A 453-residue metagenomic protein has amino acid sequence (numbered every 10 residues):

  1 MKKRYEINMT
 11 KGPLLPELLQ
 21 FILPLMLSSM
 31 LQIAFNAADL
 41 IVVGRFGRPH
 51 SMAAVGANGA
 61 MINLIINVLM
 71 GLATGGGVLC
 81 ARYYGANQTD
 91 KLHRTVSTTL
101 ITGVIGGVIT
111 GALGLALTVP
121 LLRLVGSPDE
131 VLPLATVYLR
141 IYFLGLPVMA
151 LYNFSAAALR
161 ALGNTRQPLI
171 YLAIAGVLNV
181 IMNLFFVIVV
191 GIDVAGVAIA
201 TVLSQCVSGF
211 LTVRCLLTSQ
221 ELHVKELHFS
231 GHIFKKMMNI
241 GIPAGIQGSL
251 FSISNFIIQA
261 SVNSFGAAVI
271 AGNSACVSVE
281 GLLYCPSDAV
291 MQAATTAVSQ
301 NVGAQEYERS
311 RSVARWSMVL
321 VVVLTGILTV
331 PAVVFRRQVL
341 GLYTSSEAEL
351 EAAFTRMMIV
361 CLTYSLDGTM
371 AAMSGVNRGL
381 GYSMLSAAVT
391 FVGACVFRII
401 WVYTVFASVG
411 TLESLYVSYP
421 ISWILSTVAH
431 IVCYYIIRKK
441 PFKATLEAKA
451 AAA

Functional and structural regions predicted by a protein language model:
M1-I22, C80-P147, V189-I242, V298-T363 (+1 more regions): Short alpha-helical transmembrane segments in multi-pass integral membrane proteins
K11, L15-A34, A38, M61-V68 (+8 more regions): Residue-level signal for short hydrophobic patches within transmembrane helices of multi-pass membrane transporters
Q20-D39, I141, A175, S204-S208 (+3 more regions): Transmembrane helical elements of multi-pass membrane transporters/channels
M30, A34-A53, L122-D129, F185-I192 (+4 more regions): Helix-terminus/linker motif at the lipid-water interface of multi-pass membrane proteins
G47-A60, A135, L139, A198 (+3 more regions): Small-residue hotspots at the loop-to-helix junctions and early N-terminal turns of transmembrane alpha-helices
M52-A112, M149-P168, G272-R336, D367-T390 (+1 more regions): Small-residue-rich hydrophobic transmembrane alpha-helices
L64-N67, N179-N183, S208-V213, L282-C285 (+3 more regions): Hydrophobic transmembrane alpha-helices of multi-pass small-molecule transporters
A73, Y142-R160, P168-G176, V197-T212 (+4 more regions): Short runs within selected transmembrane alpha-helices of multi-pass transporters and secretion channels
